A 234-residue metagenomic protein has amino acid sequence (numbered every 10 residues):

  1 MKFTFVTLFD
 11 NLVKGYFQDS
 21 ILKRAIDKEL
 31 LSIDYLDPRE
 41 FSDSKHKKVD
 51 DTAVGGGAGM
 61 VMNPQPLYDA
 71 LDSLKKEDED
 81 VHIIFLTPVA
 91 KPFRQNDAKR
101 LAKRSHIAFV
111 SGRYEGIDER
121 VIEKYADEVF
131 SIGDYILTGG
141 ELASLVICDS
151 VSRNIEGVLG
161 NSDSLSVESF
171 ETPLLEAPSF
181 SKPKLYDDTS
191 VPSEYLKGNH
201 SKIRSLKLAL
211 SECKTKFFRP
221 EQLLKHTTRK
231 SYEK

Functional and structural regions predicted by a protein language model:
K2-E40: Glycine-rich, flexible N-terminal cofactor/catalytic loop recognition
T4-V6, D34-L36, H82-I84, I107-A108 (+1 more regions): Hydrophobic/aromatic beta-strand patches that form the interior of the parallel beta-sheet core in alpha/beta enzyme
V49-A70: Short, structured active-site "lid" loops
N63-R113, E119: S-adenosyl-L-methionine/SAH cofactor-binding core of RNA-modifying enzymes
V121-D163, E168: Structured adenosyl-cofactor binding patch, chiefly the S-adenosyl-L-methionine
L142, N154-S193: Internal, active-site/partner-interface "lid" segment
P183-K234: SAM-dependent methyltransferases
